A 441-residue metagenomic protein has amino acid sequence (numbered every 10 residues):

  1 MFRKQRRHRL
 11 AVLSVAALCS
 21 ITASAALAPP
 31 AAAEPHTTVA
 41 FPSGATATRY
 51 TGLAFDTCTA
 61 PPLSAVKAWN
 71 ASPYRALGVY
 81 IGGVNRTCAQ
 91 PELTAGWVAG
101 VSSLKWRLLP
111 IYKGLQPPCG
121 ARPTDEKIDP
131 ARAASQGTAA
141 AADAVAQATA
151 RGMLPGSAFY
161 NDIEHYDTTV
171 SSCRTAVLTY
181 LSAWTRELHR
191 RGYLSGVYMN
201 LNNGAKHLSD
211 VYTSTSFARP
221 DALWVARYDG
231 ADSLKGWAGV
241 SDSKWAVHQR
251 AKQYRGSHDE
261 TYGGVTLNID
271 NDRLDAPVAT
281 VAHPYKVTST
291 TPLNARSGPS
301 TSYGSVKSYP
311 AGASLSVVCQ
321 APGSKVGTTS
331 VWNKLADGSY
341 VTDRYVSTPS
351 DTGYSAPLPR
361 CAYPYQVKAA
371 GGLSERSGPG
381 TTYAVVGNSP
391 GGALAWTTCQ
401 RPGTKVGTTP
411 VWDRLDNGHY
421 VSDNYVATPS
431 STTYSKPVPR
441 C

Functional and structural regions predicted by a protein language model:
M1-E34: Secretory targeting and sorting signals
P35-R75, V79-L178, S182, R191: Substrate-binding cleft of extracellular glycoside hydrolase catalytic domains
H36-T57, V66, S216-H283: Functionally critical loop-and-helix segments that line ligand-binding/catalytic clefts of soluble enzyme domains
G52-D56, R75-Y80, R107-Y112, S157-D162 (+6 more regions): Structural recognition of the beta-strand scaffold that forms the well-ordered cores of secreted hydrolase catalytic
P130-A140, L178-H189, G196, T215-G236: Acidic, His- and aromatic-enriched active-site or binding-groove loops in soluble protein domains that engage sugars
L188-H207: Aromatic-lined carbohydrate-recognition surfaces of secreted/lumenal glycan-active proteins
A279-S297, S308-A311, S350-S377, N388-G391 (+1 more regions): SH3-family beta-barrel domains
S308-T348, P390-S431: SH3/SH3-like beta-barrel superfamily modules
